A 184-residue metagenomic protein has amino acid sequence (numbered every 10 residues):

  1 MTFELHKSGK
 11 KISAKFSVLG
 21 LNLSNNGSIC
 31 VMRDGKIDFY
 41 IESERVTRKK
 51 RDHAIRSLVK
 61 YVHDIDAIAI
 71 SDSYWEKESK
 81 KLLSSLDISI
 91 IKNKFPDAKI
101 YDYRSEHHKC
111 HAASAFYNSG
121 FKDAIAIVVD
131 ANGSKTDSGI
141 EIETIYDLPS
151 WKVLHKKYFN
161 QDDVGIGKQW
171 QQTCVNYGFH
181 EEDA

Functional and structural regions predicted by a protein language model:
M1-A184: Short acidic/glycine-rich loops and adjacent helix/strand connectors that line catalytic pockets where negatively
